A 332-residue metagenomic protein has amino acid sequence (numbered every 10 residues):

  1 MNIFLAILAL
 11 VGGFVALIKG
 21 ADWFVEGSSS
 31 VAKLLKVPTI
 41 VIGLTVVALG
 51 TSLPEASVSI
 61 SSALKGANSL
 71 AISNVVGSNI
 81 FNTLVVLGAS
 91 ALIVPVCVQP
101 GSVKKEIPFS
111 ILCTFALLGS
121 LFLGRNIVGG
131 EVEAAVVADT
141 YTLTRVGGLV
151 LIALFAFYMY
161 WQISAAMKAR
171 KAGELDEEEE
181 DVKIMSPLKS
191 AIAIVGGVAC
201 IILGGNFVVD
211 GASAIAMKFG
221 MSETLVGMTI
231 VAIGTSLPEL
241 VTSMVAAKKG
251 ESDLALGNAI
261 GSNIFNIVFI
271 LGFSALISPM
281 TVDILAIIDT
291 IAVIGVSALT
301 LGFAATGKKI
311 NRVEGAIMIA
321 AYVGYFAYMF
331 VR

Functional and structural regions predicted by a protein language model:
M1-R332: Hydrophobic alpha-helical segments, chiefly the membrane-spanning helices and signal/signal-anchor peptides
